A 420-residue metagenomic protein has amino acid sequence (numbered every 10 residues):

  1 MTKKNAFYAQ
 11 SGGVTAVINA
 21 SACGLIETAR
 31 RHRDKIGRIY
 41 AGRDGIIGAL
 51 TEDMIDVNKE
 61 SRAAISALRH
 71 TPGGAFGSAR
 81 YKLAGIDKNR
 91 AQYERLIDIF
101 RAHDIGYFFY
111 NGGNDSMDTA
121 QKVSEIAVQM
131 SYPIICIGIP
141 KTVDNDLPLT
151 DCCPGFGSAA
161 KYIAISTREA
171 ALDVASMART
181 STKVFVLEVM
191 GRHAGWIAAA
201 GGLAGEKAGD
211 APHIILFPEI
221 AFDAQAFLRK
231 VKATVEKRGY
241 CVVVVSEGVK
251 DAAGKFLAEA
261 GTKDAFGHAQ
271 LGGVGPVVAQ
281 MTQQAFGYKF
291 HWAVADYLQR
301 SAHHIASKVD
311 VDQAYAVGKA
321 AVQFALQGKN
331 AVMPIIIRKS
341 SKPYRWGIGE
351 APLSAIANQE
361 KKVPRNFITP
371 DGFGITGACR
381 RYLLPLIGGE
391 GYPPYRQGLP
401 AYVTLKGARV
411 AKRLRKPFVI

Functional and structural regions predicted by a protein language model:
M1-M54: N-terminal phosphate-binding or glycine-rich loops at protein starts, especially the Walker A/P-loop of NTPases
N5-T15, A75-R80, G106-G112, V184-V189 (+2 more regions): Short glycine-rich or small-residue beta-strand-to-loop segments that form or flank ligand, phosphate, metal/Fe-S
S11-G13, G42-I47, R80-Y81, G113-N114 (+5 more regions): Short, ordered loop/turn segments at secondary-structure junctions
T15-L25, A49-L50, Q92-E94, N114-K122 (+5 more regions): Short glycine/serine/threonine-rich phosphate/pyrophosphate-binding segments that cradle anionic phosphate groups
E52-G106, D115-S116, R168: Glycine-rich oxoanion-binding loops at beta->alpha junctions
I99, Y110-G112, D118-P133, I137 (+1 more regions): Accessory alpha-helical/coil subdomains and C-terminal extensions that flank or cap enzyme catalytic cores
F256-I420: C-terminal non-catalytic interaction/assembly regions of soluble proteins
